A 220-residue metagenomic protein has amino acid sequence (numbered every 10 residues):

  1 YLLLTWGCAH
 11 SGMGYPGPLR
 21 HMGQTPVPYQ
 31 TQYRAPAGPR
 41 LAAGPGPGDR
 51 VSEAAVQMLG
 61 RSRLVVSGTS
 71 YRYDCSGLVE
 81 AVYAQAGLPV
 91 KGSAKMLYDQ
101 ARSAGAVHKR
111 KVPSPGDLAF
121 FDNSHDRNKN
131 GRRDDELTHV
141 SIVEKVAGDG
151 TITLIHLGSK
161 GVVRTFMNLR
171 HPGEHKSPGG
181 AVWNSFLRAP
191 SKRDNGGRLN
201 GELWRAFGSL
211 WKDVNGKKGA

Functional and structural regions predicted by a protein language model:
Y1-G7: Bacterial N-terminal signal peptides
A9-K91, R102-A104, G197-A220: N-terminal capping segments
G12-G23, Y29-T31, R132-A220: Aromatic- and glycine-rich peptidoglycan recognition patches
P89-M167: ...with weaker cross-activation on analogous glycine-rich loops/strands in unrelated enzymes
